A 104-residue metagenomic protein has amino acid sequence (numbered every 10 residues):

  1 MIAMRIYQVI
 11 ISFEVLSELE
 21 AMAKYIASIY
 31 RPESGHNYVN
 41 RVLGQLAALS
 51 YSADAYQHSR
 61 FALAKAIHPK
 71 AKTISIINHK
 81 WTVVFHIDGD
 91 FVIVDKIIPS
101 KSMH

Functional and structural regions predicted by a protein language model:
M1-Q45: Arg/Lys-rich, positively charged N-terminal/basic patches that mediate binding to nucleic acids
I2, I74-H104: Enriched for short, Lys/Arg-rich terminal
E18, E33, Y56, V83 (+1 more regions): A broad, structure-centric signal for solvent-exposed, well-ordered loop/edge residues that line or flank functional
M22, S52, I97-I98: Residue-level signal for well-ordered alpha-helical positions
I26-S28, V39, L43, A66 (+3 more regions): General N-terminal targeting signals
A47-I76: A short, surface-exposed loop/turn module that caps and links secondary-structure elements
